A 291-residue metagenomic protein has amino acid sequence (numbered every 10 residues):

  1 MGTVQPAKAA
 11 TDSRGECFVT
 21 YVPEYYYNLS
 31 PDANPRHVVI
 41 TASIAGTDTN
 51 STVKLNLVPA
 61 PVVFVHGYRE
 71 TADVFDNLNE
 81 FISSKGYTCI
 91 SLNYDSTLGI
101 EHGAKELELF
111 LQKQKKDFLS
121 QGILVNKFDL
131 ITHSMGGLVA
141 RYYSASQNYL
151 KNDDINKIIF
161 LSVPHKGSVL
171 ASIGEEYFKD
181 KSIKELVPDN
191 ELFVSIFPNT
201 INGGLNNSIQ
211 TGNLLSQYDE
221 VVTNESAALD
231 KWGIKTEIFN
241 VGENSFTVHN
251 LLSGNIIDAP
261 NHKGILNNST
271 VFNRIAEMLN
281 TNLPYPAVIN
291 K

Functional and structural regions predicted by a protein language model:
M1-L57: Beta-strand-enriched, solvent-exposed domains that form extended recognition/catalytic surfaces
V58-K291: Lipid deacylating catalytic domains
